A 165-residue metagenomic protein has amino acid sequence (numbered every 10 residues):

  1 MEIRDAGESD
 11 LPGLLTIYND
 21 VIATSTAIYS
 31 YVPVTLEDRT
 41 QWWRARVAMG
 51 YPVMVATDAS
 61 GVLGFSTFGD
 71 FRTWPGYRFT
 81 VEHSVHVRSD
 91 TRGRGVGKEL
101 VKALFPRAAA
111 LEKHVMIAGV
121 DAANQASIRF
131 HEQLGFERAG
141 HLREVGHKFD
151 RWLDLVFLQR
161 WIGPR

Functional and structural regions predicted by a protein language model:
E2-L14: A short beta-loop-alpha structural element at the N-terminal edge of CoA-dependent acyl/N-acetyltransferase catalytic
D5, V32-D90, V101-K102, R107 (+1 more regions): Acetyl-CoA-dependent GNAT
L15-W42: Conserved GNAT-fold acetyl-CoA-binding loop/helix
T67-D70, P75, I117-V120, E132 (+2 more regions): Conserved catalytic-core motifs of GNAT/GCN5-like acyltransferases
G93-P106, R129-Q133: Conserved acetyl-CoA-binding loop-helix of GNAT-fold acetyltransferases
G95, N124, D150: Conserved G/P- and acidic residue-centered "switch" motifs that form tight phosphate/ATP-binding loops in soluble
A108-V120: Conserved GNAT acetyl-CoA-binding A-motif
